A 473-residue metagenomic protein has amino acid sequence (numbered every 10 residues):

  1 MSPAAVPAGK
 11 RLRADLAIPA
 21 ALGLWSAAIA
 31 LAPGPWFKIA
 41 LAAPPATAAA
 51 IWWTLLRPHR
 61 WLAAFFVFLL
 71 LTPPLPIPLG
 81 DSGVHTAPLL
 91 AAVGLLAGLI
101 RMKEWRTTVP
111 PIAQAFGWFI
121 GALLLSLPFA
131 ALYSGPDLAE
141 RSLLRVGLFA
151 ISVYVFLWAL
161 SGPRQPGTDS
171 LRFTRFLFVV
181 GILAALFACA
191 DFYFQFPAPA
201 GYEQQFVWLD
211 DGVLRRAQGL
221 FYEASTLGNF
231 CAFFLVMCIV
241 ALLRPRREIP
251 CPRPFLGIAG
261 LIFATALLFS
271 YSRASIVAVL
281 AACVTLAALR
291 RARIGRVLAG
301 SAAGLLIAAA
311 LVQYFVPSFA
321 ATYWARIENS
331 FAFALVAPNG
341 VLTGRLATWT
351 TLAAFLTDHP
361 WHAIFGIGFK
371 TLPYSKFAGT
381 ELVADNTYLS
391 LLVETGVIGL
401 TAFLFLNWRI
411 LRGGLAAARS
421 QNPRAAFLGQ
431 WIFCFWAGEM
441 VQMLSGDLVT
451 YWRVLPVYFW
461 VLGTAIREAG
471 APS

Functional and structural regions predicted by a protein language model:
M1-A131, T168-L171, R175, A241 (+6 more regions): Transmembrane signal-anchor hairpin modules in multi-pass inner-membrane enzymes, especially those that act on
A40-T47, H85-L95, L144-F156, T226-R244 (+3 more regions): Hydrophobic core segments of transmembrane alpha-helices in multi-pass, intramembrane catalytic enzymes
A46-I51, I120-L124, P128, Y154 (+2 more regions): Alpha-helical transmembrane segments of multi-pass inner-membrane proteins
H85-G94, Q114-L124, P136-S161, G181: Aromatic-anchored transmembrane helix interface
L186, F192-F196, S270, A287-V336 (+1 more regions): A membrane-periplasm/extracellular boundary helix in multi-pass inner-membrane enzymes that assemble envelope glycans
F234-M237, G295, R409, W431-S473: Transmembrane alpha-helices of multi-pass inner-membrane enzymes
L335-T395, G414-R419: Long extracytoplasmic/lumenal interhelical loops at the membrane interface of multi-pass membrane proteins
E394-M440: Hydrophobic transmembrane alpha-helices and their immediate junctions
